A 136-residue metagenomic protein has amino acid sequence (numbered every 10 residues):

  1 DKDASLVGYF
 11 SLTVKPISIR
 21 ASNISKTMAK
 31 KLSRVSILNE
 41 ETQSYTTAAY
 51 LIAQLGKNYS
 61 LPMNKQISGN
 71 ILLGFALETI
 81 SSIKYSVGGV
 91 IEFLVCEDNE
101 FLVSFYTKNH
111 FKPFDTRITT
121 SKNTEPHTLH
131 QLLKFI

Functional and structural regions predicted by a protein language model:
D1-N64, I71, F75-F93, V103-I136: Non-catalytic substrate-recognition and accessory regions of acyl/acetyltransferase enzymes
C96: His/Cys-centered metal/cofactor-coordination and adjacent catalytic loops
E100: Basic (Lys/Arg-enriched) interaction patch that binds polyanionic ligands
